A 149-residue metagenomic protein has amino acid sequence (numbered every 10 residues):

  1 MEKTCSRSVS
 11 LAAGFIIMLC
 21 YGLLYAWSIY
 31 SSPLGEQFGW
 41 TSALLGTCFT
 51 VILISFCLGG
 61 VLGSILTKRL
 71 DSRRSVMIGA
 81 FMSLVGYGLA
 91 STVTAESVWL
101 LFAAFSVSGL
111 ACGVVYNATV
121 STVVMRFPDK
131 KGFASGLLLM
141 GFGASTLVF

Functional and structural regions predicted by a protein language model:
T4-A26: Pair of pore-lining "gating" transmembrane helices in MFS-fold secondary transporters
G22, G109-N117, G143, L147: Small-residue-rich segments within alpha-helical transmembrane domains of MFS-like 12-TM solute carriers
Y25, L53-V61, L147: Residue-level signature of mid-helix packing/kink "hotspots" within the transmembrane helices of 12-pass Major
L34, V114-F127, A134-S135: Intracellular juxtamembrane helix-capping segments at the cytosolic ends of symmetry-related transmembrane helices
G59-S72: Helix-to-loop junctions at the C-terminal end of transmembrane segments in multipass secondary transporters
F81-A95: C-terminal ends and interior cores of transmembrane alpha-helices in multi-pass membrane transporters/permeases
V98-V114: Hydrophobic core of transmembrane alpha-helices in multi-pass small-molecule transporters, especially MFS/SLC-type
P128-F149: Glycine-rich segments within core transmembrane alpha-helices of 12-TM secondary carriers
